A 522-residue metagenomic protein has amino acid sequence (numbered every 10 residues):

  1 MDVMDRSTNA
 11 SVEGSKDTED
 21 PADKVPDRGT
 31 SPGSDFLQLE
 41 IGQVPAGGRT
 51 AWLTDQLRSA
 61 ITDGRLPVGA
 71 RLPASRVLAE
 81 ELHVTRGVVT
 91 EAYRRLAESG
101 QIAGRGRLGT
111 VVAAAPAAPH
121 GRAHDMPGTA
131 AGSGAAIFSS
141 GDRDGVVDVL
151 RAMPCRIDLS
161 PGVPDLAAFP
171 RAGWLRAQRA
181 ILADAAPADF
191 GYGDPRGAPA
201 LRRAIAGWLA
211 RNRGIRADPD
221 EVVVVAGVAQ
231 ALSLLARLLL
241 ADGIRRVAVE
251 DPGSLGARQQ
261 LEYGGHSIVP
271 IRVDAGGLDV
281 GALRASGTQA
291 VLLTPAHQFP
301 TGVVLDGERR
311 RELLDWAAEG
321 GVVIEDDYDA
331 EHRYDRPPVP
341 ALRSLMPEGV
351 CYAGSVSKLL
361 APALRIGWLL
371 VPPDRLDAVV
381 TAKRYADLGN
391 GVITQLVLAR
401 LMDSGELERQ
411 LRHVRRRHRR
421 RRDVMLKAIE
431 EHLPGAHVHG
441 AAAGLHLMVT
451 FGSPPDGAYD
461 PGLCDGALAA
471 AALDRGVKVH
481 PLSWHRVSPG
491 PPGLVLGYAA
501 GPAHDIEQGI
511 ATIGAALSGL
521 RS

Functional and structural regions predicted by a protein language model:
M1-R179, V380, R384-N390, A399-M402 (+8 more regions): N-terminal basic, amphipathic alpha-helical segments
I102, S267, V322, K478: Residue-level detector of anion-binding/catalytic polar loops
A103-R105, A217, V479: Short beta-strand "wing" residues that participate in macromolecule-binding interfaces
R107, S344-A378, N390-I393: Active-site PLP attachment segment
Q178-G320, E331-R333, P337-L345, G349-C351 (+1 more regions): Conserved core of the PLP fold type I
P373-A378, L407-E408, P454-P455: Short helix-loop capping/hinge motifs at secondary-structure junctions, enriched in acidic/polar residues
